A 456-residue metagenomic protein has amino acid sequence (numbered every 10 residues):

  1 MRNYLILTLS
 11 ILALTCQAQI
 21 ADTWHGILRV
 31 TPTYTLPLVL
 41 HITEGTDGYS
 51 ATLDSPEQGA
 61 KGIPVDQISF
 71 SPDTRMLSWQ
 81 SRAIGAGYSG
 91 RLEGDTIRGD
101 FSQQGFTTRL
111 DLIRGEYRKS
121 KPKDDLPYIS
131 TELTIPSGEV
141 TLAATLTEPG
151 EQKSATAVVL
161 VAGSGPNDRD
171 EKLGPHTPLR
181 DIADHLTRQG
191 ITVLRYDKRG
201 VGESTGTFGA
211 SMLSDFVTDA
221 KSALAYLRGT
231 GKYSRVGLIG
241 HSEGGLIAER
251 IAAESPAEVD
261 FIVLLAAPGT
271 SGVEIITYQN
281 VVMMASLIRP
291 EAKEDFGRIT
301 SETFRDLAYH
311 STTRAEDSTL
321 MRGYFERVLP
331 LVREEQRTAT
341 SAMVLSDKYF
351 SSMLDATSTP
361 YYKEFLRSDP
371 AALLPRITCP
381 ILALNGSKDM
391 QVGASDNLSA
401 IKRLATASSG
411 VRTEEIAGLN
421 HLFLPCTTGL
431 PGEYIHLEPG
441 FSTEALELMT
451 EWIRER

Functional and structural regions predicted by a protein language model:
I20-Q104: Central antiparallel beta-sheet cores of small beta-barrel/beta-sandwich binding domains
E116-Q152: N-terminal cap/lid segment of alpha/beta-hydrolase-fold proteins
S154-S164: Short beta-strand element of the alpha/beta-hydrolase
D181-E203: Conserved alpha/beta-hydrolase
A210-G229: Alpha/beta-hydrolase active-site loop
A225-S286: Primarily recognizes the serine-hydrolase "nucleophile elbow" in alpha/beta-hydrolase and SGNH/GDSL folds
V263-R376: Accessory cap/linker subdomain of secreted extracellular hydrolases
I377, A383-N385: Short beta-strand/loop motif that positions the catalytic acidic residue of the alpha/beta-hydrolase fold
